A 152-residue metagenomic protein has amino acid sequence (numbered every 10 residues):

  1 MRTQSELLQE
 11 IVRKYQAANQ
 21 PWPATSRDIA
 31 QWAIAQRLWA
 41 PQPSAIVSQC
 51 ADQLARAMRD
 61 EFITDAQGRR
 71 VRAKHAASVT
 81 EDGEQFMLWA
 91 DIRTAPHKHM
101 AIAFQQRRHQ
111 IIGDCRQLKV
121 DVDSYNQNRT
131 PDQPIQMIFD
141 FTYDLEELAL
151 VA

Functional and structural regions predicted by a protein language model:
M1, S5, A18-R27, A40-V47: Alpha-helix N-cap/helix-initiation sites
M1-K14, I46-A152: Phospho-regulated, low-complexity intrinsically disordered regions of nuclear gene-regulatory and chromatin-associated
E10-K14, T25-A40: DNA-recognition alpha helix
N19, Q36-A40, A57, E61 (+1 more regions): Amphipathic alpha-helical interaction segments
